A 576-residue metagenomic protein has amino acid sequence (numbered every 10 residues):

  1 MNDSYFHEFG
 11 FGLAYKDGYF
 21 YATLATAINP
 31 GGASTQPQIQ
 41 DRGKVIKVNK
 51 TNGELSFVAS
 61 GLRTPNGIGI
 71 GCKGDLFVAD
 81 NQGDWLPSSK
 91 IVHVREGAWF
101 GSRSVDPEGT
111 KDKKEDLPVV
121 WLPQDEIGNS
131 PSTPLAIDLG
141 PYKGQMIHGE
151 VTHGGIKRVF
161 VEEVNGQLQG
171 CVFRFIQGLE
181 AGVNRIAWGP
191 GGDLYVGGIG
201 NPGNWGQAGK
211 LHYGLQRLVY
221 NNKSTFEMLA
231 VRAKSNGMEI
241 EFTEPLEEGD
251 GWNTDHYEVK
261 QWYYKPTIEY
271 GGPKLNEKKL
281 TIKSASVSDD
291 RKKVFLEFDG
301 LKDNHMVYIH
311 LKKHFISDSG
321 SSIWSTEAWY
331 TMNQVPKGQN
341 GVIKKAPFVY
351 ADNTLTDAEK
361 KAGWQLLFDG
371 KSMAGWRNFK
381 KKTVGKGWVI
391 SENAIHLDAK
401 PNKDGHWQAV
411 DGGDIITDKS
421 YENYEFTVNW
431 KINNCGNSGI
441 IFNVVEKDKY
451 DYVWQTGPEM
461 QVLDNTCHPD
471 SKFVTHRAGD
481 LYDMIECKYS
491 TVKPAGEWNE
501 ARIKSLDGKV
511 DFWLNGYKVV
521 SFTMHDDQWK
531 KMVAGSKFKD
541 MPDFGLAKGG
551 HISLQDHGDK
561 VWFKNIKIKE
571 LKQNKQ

Functional and structural regions predicted by a protein language model:
M1-K234, E248: Beta-propeller domains with acidic blade repeats across secreted/periplasmic ectodomains and cytosolic WD/CNH propellers
R42, R103-I127, E269-K279, A478-C487 (+1 more regions): Surface-exposed acidic, glycine/proline-enriched linker/cap segments that occur as 15-30-residue helix-coil
N222-F226, E247, L311-K345: Acidic, Ser/Thr/Gly/Pro-rich low-complexity segments and short DxT(G/T)-type signature motifs
G237-D250, F298, L311, L367-M373: A short glycine/threonine-centered beta-strand motif
P245-S284, H310-S317, T326-Y330: Short, surface-exposed alpha-helix to beta-strand junction/turn motifs within ectodomains of secreted and cell-envelope
V287-D290: Blade-terminus and WD-like Trp-Asp/Gly-His loop motifs, strongest in beta-propeller folds
G300-H305: Surface-exposed, short loops/turns at beta-strand junctions within beta-sandwich domains
V342-Q576: Carbohydrate-interacting regions of secretory-pathway proteins
